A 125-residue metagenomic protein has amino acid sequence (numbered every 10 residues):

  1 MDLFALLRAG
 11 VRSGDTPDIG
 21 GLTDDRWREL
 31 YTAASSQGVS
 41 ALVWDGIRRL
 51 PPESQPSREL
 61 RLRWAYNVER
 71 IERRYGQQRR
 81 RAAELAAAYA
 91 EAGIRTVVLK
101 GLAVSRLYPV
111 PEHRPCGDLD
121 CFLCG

Functional and structural regions predicted by a protein language model:
M1-V11: Charged, compositionally biased N-terminal leader segments and the immediate start of the first structured element
R12-K100: Helical scaffold of the NTase/Pol beta-like nucleotidyltransferase catalytic core
R81-G125: Active-site nucleotide-donor binding segment shared across nucleotidyl transfer reactions
